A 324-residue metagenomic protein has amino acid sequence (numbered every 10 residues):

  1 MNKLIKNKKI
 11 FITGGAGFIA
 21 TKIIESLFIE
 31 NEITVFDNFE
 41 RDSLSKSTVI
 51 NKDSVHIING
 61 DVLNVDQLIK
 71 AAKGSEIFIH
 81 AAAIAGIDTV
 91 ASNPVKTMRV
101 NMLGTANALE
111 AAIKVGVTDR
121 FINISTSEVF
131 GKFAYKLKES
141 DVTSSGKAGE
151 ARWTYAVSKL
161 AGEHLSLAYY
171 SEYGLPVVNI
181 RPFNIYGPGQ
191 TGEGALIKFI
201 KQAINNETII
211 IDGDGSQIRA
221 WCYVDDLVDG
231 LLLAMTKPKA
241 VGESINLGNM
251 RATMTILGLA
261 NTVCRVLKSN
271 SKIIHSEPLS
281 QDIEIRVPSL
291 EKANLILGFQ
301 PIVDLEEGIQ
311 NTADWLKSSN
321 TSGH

Functional and structural regions predicted by a protein language model:
M1-K3, K9, E291, L305-H324: Amphipathic terminal alpha-helices
M1-P182: N-terminal Rossmann-like NAD(P)+-binding domain of SDR-like oxidoreductases, especially those catalyzing
I23, L231-M235, A260-V263, I309-L316: Hydrophobic "lid"/C-terminal helical patch of Rossmann-like NAD(P)-dependent dehydrogenase/epimerase domains
Q67, N107-E110, W221, D226-D229 (+1 more regions): Conserved mid-core alpha-helix of short-chain dehydrogenase/reductase
S140-G146, G174, I200-I211, R265-S276: A short C-terminal helix-loop "cap" of Rossmann-like NAD(P)-dependent dehydrogenase/epimerase domains
L160, I185-K198, N205-E207, D212 (+5 more regions): Glycine/proline-rich active-site loop of Rossmann-fold NAD(P)-dependent oxidoreductases
D214-S216, G242-N246, M254-A260, K268-I285 (+1 more regions): C-terminal "lid/loop" region of Rossmann-like NAD(P)-dependent oxidoreductases
L227, L231, L247, L259 (+2 more regions): Non-catalytic, hydrophobic alpha-helical segments
